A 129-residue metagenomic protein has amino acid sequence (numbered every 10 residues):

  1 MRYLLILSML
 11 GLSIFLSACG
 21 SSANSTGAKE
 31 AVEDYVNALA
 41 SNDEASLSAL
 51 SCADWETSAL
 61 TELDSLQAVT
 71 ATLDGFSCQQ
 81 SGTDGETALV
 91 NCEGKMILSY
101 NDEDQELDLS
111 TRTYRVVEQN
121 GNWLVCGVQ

Functional and structural regions predicted by a protein language model:
M1-S8: Positively charged n-region of N-terminal signal peptides that target proteins for export
F15-A18: C-terminal motif of bacterial Sec signal peptides marking the signal peptidase cleavage site
G20-A23: Bacterial signal peptide processing site
T26-E30, S41, A53-D54, E106-L107: Soluble non-cytosolic domains of exported or imported proteins
Y35, S46-L47, V116: Hydrophobic pocket/interface hotspot
S41-L89, E93: Short solvent-exposed beta->alpha transition segments
G85-Q129: Exposed beta-sheet edge and beta->alpha loop/turn motif
